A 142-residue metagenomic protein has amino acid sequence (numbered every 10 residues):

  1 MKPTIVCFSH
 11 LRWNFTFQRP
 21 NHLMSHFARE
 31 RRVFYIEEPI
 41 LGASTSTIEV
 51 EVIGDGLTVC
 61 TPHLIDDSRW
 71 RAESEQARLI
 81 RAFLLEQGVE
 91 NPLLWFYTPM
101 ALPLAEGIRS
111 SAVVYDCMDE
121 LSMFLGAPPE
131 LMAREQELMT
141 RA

Functional and structural regions predicted by a protein language model:
M1-S44: N-terminal subdomain of nucleotide-sugar transferases
K2, E30-R31, N91, S110-S111 (+1 more regions): Short, well-ordered alpha-helix to beta-strand connector turns
W13, L102-P103, C117-P129: A short, histidine- and acid-enriched strand-loop-helix "catalytic/donor-clamping" loop that lines the nucleotide-sugar
L23, P128-A142: Membrane-proximal helix-turn-helix segments that form the acceptor-binding/catalytic region of lipid-linked
R32, W95, G107-S122: Active-site proximal beta-strand in glycosyltransferases
L41-N91: A conserved catalytic-core segment of Leloir-type glycosyltransferases
V52-I53, L102-R109: Short loop/helix-cap segments at secondary-structure boundaries that form the rim of catalytic
F96-M100: Short His-centered aromatic/hydrophobic patch
